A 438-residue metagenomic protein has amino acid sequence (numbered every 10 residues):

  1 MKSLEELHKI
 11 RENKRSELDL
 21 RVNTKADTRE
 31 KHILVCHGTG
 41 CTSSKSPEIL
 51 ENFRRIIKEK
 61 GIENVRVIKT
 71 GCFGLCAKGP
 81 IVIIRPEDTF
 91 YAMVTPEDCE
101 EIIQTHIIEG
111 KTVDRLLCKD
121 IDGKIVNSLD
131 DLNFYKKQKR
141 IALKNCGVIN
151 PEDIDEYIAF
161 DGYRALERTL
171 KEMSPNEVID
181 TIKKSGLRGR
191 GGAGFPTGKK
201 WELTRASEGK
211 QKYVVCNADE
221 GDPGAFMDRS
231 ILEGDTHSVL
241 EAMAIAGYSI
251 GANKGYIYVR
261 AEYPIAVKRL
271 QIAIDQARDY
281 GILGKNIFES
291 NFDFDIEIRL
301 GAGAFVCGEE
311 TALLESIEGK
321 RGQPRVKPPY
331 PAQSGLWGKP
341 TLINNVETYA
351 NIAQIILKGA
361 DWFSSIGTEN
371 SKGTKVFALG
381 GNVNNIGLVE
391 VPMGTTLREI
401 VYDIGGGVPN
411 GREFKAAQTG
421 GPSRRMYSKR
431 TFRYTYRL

Functional and structural regions predicted by a protein language model:
M1-V35, S44-P47, E51-I68, R85-K184 (+3 more regions): Iron-sulfur (Fe-S) cluster-binding modules
R29-E48, R66-P86, G186-P196, F305-C307 (+1 more regions): Local cysteine-cluster metal-coordination motifs and their immediate loop/turn environment, predominantly Fe-S cluster
V35-C36, I149-R164, C216-D228, P331-L336 (+1 more regions): Gly-rich Lys/Arg/Thr-decorated short loops/hinges at beta-loop-alpha junctions or inter-strand turns that position
I57, A242-A246, G394-P409: Short amphipathic, charge-patterned alpha-helical segments
T95, I103, K124-I125, K254-D275 (+2 more regions): Terminal amphipathic helices with adjacent charged low-complexity linkers/tails
Q138, V267-M393, G405: Hydrophobic alpha-helical positions that pack around
E167-E208, S364-S365, N370, E390 (+1 more regions): Accessory "access/gating" subregions that flank catalytic or transport cores
D235-S249: Histidine-anchored nucleotide/phosphate-binding helix
